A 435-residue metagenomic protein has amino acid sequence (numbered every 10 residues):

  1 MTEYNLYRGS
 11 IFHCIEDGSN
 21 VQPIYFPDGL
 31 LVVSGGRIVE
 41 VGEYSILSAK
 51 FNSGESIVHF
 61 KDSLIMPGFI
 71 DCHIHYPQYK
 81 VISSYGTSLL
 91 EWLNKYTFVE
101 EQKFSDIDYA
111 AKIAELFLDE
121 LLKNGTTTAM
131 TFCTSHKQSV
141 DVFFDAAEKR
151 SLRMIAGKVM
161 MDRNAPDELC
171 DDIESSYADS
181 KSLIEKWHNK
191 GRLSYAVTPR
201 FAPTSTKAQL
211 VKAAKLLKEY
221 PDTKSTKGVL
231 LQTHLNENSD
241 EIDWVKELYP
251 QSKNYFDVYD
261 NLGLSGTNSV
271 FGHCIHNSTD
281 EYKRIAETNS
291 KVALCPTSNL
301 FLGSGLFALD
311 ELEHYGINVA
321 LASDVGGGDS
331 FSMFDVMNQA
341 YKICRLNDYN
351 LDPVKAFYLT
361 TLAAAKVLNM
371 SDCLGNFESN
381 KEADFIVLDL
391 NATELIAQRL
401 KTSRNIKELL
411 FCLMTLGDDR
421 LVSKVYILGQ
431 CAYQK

Functional and structural regions predicted by a protein language model:
M1-F51, S63-I65: N-terminal metal-binding scaffold of metallo-dependent hydrolase/deaminase domains
T2-R8, A49-E91, E115, L122-K123: Replace "His-x-His-based motif
S10, N261-N268, D310-A397: His/Asp/Glu-enriched, well-ordered alpha-helical/loop segment that forms or immediately abuts the divalent-metal
L31, G36, D62, H73 (+14 more regions): Divalent metal-coordination and catalytic microenvironments
K80-A110, K158, R163-I173, N238-G266 (+3 more regions): Active-site gating loops and adjacent loop-to-helix segments of metal-dependent hydrolytic enzymes
S83-L152, S176-K190: Alpha-helical scaffold segments that flank or form the walls of functional sites
Q138-C274: Metal-coordinating catalytic core of metallo-dependent amide/deamination hydrolases
E382-K435: C-terminal cap of metal-dependent C-N hydrolases
